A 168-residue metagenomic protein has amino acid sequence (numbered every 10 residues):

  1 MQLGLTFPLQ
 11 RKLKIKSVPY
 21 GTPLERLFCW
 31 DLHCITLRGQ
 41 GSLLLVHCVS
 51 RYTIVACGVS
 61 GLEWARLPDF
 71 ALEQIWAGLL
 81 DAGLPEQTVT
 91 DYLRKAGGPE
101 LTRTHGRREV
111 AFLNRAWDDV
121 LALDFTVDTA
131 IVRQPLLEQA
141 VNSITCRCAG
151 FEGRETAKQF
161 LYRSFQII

Functional and structural regions predicted by a protein language model:
M1-Y20, G83-E86, T90-I168: Globin-like tetrapyrrole-binding proteins
L3-G39, L45: Short N-terminal edge-element motif at the start of the domain
C29-R66: A short, conserved beta-strand element enriched in hydrophobic/aromatic residues
G61-G78: A short, polar/charged loop-to-alpha-helix boundary motif
